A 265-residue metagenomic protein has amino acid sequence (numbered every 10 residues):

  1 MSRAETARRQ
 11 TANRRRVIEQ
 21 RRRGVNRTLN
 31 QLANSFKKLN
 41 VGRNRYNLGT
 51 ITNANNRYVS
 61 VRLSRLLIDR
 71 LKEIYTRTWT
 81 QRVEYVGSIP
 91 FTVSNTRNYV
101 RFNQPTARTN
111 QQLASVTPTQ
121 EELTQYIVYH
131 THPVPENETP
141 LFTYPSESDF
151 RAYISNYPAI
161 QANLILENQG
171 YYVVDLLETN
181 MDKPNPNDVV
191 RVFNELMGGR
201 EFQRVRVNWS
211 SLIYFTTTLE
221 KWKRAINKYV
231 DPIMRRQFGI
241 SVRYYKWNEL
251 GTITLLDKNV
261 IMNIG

Functional and structural regions predicted by a protein language model:
M1-R27: Arg/Lys-rich, intrinsically disordered low-complexity tails that mediate electrostatic binding and condensation
V17-Q125, R206-W247, T252, D257-G265: Glycine-rich short-loop/terminal segments
P90-R97, L166-Y171, L176-M181: Short acidic-glycine loop/turn motifs at beta-strand connectors
T96-I160, E167-N168: Short HxH-centered metal-ligating active-site micro-motif
I160-Q161, I240: A structural micro-motif
L164-G170, Y245-E249: Acidic carboxylate-rich catalytic motifs and surrounding loops in phosphoryl-/glycosyl-chemistry enzymes
T179-V205: Compact, glycine/acidic-enriched structural inserts
